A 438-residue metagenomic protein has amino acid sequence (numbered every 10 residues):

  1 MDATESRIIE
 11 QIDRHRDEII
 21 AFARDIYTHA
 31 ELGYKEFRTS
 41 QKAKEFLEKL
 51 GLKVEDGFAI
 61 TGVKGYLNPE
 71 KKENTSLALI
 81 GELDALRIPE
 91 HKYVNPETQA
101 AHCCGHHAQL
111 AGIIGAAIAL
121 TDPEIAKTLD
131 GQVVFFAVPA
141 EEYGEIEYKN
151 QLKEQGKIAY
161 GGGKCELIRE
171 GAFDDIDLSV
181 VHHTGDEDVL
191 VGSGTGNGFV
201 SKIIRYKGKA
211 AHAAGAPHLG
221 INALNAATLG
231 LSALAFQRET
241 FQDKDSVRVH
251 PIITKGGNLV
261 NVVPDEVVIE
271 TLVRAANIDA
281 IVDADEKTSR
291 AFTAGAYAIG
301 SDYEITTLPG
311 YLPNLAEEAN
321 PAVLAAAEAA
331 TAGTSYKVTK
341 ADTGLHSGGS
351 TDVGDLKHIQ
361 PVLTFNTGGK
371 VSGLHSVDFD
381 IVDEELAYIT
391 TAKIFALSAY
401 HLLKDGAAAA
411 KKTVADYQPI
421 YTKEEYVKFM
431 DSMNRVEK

Functional and structural regions predicted by a protein language model:
D2-C103, H107-V134, P139: Acidic/His- and Gly-rich active-site-bordering loop/insert found across diverse amide/peptide-bond hydrolases
T4, H15-E18, F22, K35-F46 (+19 more regions): General structural feature for long, well-ordered alpha-helical segments within catalytic domains of soluble enzymes
I26, G65, L79, H106 (+8 more regions): Divalent metal-coordination and catalytic microenvironments
L67-K71, G192-G196, V260-V263, G354-K357: Short glycine-biased active-site loop of nucleotidyltransferases that positions the nucleotide triphosphate and helps
A78-I80, K202-K207, T364-G368: Non-cysteine beta-strand/loop elements that form the S-adenosyl-L-methionine
H91-A101, H107, P123, K127-H250 (+1 more regions): Histidine/acidic-residue-rich, glycine-tolerant segments that coordinate divalent metal ions
T228-K438: Metal-dependent amide/peptide-bond hydrolase catalytic core, centered on the "pita-bread" metallohydrolase fold
